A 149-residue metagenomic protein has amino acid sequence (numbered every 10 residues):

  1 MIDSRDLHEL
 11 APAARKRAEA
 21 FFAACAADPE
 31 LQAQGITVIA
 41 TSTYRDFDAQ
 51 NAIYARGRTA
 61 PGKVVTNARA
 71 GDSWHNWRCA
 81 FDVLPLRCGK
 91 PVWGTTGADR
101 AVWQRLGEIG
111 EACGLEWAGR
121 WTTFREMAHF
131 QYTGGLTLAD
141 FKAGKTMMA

Functional and structural regions predicted by a protein language model:
M1-S42: Active-site acidic/histidine clusters and adjacent loop/turn architecture that either coordinate catalytic ions
A14-F21, A49, V102, L106: Stable alpha-helical elements in mature extracytoplasmic
E30, I36, R58, G114-A118: Short aromatic/hydrophobic-glycine micro-motifs
V38-I53: Acidic helix-start/capping segments at beta-turn-to-alpha-helix junctions
G57-A70: Cytochrome P450 catalytic domain signature, combining two hallmark sequence patches
A68-A149: Catalytic cores and adjacent binding grooves of peptidoglycan-active enzymes
